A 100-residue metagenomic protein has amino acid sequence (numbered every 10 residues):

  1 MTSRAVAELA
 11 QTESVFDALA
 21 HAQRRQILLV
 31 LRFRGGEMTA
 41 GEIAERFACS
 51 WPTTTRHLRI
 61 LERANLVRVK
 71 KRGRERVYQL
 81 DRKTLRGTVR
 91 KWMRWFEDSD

Functional and structural regions predicted by a protein language model:
T2, A10-S50, R72-T84: N-terminal helix-turn-helix DNA-binding core of bacterial DNA-binding proteins
P52, R59: Key DNA-contact positions within bacterial/archaeal DNA-binding proteins
N65: Glycine-centered, phosphate/nucleic-acid-interacting loop/turn motifs that mediate DNA/RNA or nucleotide
V69: Short beta-strand "wing" residues that participate in macromolecule-binding interfaces
W92, E97-D100: Short, charged, intrinsically disordered terminal tails
